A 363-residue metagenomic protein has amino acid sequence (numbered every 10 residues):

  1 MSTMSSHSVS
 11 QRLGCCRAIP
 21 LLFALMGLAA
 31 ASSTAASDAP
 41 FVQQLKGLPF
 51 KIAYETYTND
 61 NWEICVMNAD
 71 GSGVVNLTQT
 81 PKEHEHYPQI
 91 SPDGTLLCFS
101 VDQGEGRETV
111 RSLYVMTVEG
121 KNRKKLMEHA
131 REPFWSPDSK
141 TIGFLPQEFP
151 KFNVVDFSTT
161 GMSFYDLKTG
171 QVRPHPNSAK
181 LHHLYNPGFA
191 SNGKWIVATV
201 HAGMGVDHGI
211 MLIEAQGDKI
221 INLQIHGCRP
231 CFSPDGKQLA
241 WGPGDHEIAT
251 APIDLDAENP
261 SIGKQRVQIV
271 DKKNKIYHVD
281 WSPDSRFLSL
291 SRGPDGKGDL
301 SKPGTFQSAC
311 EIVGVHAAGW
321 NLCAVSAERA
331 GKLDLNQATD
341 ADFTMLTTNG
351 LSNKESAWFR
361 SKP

Functional and structural regions predicted by a protein language model:
M1-V9, A31-D38: Basic/polar N-terminal segments that are highly enriched at the extreme N-terminus, encompassing both cleavable
M4-P20: Bacterial N-terminal signal peptides that target proteins for export
A18-A30: Bacterial N-terminal signal peptides
T34-P363: Sequence signature of WD/YWTD-type beta-propeller architectures
